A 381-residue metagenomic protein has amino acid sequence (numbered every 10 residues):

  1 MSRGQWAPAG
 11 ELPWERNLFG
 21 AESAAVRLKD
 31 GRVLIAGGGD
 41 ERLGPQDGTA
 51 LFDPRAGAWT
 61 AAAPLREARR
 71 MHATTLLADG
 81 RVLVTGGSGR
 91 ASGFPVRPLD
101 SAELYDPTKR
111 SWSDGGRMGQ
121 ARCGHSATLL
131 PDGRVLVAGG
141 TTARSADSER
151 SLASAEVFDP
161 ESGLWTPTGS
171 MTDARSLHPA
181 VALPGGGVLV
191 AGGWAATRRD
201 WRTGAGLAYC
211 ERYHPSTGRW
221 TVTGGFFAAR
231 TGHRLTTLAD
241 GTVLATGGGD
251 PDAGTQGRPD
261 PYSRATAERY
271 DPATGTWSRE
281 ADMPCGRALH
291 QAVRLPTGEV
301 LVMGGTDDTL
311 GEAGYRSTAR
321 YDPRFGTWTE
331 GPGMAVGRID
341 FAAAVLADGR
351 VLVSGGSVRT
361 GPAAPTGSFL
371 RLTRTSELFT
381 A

Functional and structural regions predicted by a protein language model:
M1-A381: Kelch-like beta-propeller repeat domains
